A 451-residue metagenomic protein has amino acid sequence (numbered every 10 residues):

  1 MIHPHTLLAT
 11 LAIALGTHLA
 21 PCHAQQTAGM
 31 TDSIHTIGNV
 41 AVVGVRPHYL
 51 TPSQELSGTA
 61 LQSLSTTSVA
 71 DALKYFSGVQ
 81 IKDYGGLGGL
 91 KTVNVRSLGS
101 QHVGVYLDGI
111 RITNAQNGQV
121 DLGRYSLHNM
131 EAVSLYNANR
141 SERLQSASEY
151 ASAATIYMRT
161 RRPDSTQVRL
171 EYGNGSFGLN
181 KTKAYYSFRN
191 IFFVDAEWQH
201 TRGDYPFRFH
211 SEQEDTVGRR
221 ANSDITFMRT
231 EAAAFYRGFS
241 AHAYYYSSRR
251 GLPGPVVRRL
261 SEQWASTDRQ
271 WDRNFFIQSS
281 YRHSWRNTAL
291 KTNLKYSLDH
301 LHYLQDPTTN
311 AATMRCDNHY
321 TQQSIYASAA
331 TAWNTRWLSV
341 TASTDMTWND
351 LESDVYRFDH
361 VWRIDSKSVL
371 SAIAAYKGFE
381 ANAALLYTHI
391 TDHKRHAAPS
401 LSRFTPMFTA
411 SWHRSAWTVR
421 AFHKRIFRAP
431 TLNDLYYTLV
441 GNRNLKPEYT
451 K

Functional and structural regions predicted by a protein language model:
I34-V69, T92: N-terminal periplasmic "start-of-domain" segments of outer-membrane beta-barrel proteins
Q62, L122-R124, S148, N174-S176 (+6 more regions): Replace "Gram-negative outer membrane beta-barrel proteins" with "bacterial and organellar outer membrane beta-barrel
A70, K74-R111: Extracytoplasmic beta-strand/coil segments of soluble accessory domains associated with Gram-negative outer-membrane
L127-Q167: A beta-strand signature from Gram-negative outer-membrane beta-barrel systems, especially the internal plug domain
S141-E142, Y157, S165, S187-Q270: Periplasmic-side early beta-strands and strand-to-turn transitions of outer-membrane beta-barrels
A147-S148, K183-Y185, Y205-Q213, G251-S261 (+5 more regions): Outer-membrane beta-barrel translocator domains and adjoining extracellular loop/strand segments of Gram-negative
Y172-S176, W198-R202, G238, Y245-R249 (+9 more regions): Transmembrane beta-strands of outer-membrane beta-barrel pores
A265-S284, A398-L401, T405-H413, W417-T418 (+1 more regions): Outer-membrane beta-barrel signature, preferentially recognizing the C-terminal barrel domain of Gram-negative
